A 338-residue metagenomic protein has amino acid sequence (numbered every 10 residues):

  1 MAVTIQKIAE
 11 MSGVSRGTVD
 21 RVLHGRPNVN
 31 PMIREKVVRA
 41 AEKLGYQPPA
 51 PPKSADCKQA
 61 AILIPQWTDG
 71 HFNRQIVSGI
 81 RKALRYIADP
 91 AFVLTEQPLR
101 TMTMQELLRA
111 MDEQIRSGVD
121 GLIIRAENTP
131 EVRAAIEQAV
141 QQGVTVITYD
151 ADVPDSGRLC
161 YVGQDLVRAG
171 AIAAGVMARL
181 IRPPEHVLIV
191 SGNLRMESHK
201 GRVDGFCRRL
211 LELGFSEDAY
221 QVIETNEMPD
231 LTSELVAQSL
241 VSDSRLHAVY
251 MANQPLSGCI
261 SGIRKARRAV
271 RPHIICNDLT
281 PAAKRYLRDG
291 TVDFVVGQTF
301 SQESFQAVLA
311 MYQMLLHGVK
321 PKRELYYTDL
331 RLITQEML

Functional and structural regions predicted by a protein language model:
M1-K53: N-terminal helix-turn-helix DNA-binding module of bacterial transcription factors
A41-H71: N-terminal helix-turn-helix/winged-helix DNA-binding helices and compositionally similar short basic alpha-helical
Q59-T101: N-terminal glycine-rich anion-binding loop in soluble enzyme alpha/beta folds
P65-F72, T95-E106, N128, V162-I172 (+5 more regions): Hinge/beta->alpha junction and helix N-cap segments in small-molecule ligand-binding domains
Y86-P90, Q142, L210-E217, S242-S244 (+1 more regions): Short helix-capping segments at alpha-helix termini
G121-Q138, F206, E224-A282: Hydrophobic alpha-helical
E131-R168, T280-R288: Flexible loop/hinge segments that line or gate small-molecule binding clefts
L210, T299-L338: Hinge/cleft segment of the Venus flytrap/periplasmic-binding protein
